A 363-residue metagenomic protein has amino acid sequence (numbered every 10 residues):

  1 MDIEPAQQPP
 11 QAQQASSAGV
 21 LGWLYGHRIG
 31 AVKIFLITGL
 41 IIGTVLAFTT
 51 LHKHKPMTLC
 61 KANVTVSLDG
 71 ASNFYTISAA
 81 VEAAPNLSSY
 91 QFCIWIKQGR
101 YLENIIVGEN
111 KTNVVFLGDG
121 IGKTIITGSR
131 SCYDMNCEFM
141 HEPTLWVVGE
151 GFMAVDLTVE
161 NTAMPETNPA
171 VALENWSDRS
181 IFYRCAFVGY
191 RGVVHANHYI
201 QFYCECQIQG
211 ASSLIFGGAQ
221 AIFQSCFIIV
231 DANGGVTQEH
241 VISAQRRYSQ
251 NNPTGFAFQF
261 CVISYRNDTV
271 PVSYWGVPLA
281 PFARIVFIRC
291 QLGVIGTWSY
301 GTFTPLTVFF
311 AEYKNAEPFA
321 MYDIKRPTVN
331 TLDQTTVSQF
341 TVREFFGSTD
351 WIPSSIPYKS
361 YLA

Functional and structural regions predicted by a protein language model:
M1-Y25: Intrinsically disordered cytoplasmic terminal tails of membrane proteins
I3, S17-L21, F48, V329 (+1 more regions): Intrinsically disordered, low-complexity regions
Q7-Q8, G22, H27, L46-T49 (+1 more regions): A general, composition-driven signal for non-globular sequence regions
G26-H54: Alpha-helical transmembrane segments in eukaryotic/viral proteins
G30-A31, H54-A363: Sequence-level preference for short, compositionally simple segments enriched in small aliphatic or small polar residues
